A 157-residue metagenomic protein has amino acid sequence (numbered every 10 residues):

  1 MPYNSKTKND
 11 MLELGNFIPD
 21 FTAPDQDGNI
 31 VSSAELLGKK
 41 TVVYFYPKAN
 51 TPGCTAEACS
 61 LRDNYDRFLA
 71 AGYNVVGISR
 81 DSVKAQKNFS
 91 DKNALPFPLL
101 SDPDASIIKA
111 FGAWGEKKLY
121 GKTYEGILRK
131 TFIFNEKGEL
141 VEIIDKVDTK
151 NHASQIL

Functional and structural regions predicted by a protein language model:
P2-L157: Chalcogenol-based redox active-site neighborhoods
